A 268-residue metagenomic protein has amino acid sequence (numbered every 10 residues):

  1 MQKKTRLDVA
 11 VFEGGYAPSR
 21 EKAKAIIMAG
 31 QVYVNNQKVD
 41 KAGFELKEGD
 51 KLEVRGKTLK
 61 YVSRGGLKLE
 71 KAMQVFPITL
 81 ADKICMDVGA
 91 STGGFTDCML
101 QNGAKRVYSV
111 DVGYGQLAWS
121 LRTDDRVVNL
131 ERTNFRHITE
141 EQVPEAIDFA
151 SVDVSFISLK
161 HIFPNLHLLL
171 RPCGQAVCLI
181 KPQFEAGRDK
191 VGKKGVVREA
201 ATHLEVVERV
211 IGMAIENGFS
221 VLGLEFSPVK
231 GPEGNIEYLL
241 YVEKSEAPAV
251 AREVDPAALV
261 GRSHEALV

Functional and structural regions predicted by a protein language model:
M1-D50, I84-C85: A basic, amphipathic helix-loop patch mediating RNA/tRNA/ribosome contacts
G15, Q74-A81, V143-P144: Glycine-rich helix-loop-beta junction characteristic of Rossmann-like nucleotide cofactor-binding loops
A81-S91: Conserved class I S-adenosyl-L-methionine
T92-G103: Conserved SAM-binding loop of SAM-dependent methyltransferases across substrates and taxa, primarily the Class I
Y108-H161: S-adenosyl-L-methionine
K160-V177: A short glycine-rich, Lys/Arg-flanked "PGG" loop and its adjoining helix->strand segment in the class I
P182-E199: Short, glycine-/aromatic-enriched active-site segment of Class I SAM-dependent methyltransferases
I236-V268: Flexible, glycine-/basic-rich loop-and-beta segments that form/coincide with the SAM-dependent methyltransferase
